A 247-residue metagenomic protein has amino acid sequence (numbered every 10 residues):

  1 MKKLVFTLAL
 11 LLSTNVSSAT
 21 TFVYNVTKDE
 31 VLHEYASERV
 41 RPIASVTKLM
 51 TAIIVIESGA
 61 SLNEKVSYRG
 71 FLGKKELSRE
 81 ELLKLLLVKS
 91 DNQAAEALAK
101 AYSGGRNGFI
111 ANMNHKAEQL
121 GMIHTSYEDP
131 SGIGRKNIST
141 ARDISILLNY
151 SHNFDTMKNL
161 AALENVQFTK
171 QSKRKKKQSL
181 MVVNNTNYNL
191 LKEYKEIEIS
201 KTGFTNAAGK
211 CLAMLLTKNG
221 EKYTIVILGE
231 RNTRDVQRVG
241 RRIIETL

Functional and structural regions predicted by a protein language model:
L4-S13: Sec-dependent N-terminal signal peptides
V16-E34: A short, well-structured edge-of-sheet supersecondary motif
T20, Y24-V26, L82, G104-L247: Penicillin-recognizing serine hydrolase domain
K28-D29, V40-V66, I144: Active-site SXXK
D29-E38, E76-R79, S126-Y127: Glycine/charged-rich beta-loop-alpha catalytic/anionic-binding loops adjacent to active sites
S37-P42, F71-K75, P130-I138: A glycine-rich, coil/turn loop motif that links secondary-structure elements
I43, I56-G108: Active-site-proximal loop and beta-strand segments within enzyme catalytic domains
L49-A52, R79, A95, I110 (+1 more regions): A general structural signal for well-ordered alpha-helical segments in protein cores
